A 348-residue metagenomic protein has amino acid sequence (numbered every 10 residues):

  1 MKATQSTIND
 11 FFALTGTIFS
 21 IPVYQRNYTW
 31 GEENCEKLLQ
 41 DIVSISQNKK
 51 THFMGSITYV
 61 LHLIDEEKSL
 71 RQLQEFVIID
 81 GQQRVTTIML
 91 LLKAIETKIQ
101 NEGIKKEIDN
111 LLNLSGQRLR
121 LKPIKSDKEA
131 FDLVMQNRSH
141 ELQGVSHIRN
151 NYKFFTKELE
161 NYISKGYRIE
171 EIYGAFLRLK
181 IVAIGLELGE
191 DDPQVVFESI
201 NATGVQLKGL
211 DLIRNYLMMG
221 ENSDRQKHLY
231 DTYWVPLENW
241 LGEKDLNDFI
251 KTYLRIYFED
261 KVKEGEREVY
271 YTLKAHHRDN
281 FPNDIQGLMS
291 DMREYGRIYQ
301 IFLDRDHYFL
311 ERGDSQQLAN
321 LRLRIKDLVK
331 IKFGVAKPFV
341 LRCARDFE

Functional and structural regions predicted by a protein language model:
M1-I79, M89, A183: Short alpha-helix boundary/capping and kink motifs at helix termini
A3-T4, I64-E67, V85-T86, G189-D192 (+2 more regions): Flexible loop/turn segments at secondary-structure boundaries
E33, Q83-L90, D191, V195 (+1 more regions): Short, well-structured alpha-helical interface segments that form or flank functional binding sites
I45, I95-K98, T203: Phosphate/oxyanion-binding loops and surfaces in catalytic or ligand/nucleic-acid-binding neighborhoods
I57, I64-D80, R118-V145: Aromatic/His-enriched, Gly/Pro-containing loop or helix-boundary segments that lie immediately adjacent to catalytic
V85-N101: Short active-site loop/helix that positions an aromatic residue
I99-S126: Flexible phosphate/Mg2+-sensing switch loops adjacent to catalytic phosphate-binding sites
D127-E348: Polyanionic (Asp/Glu-rich) segments that form extended negatively charged tracts
